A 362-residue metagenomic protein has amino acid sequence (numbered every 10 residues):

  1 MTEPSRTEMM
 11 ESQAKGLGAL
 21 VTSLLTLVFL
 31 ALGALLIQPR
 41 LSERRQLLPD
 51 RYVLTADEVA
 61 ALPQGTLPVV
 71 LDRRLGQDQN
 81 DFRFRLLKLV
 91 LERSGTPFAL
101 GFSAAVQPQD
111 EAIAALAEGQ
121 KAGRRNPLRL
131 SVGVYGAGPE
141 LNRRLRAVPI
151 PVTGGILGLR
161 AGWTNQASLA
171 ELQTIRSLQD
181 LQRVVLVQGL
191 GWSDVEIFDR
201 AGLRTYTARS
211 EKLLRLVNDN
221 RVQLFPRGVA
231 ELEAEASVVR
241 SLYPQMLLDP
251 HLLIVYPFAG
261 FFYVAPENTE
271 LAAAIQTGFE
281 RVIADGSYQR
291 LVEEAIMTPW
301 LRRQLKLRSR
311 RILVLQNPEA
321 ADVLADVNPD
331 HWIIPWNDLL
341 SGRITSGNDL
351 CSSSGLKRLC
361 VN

Functional and structural regions predicted by a protein language model:
M10-L27: N-terminal Sec-pathway targeting helices
T55-L141, I275: Extracytoplasmic small-molecule ligand-binding "clamshell" domains of the periplasmic binding protein/Venus flytrap
P63-D78, T174-G191, Q223-L224: Short loop->beta-strand "edge-of-pocket" segments that line small-molecule binding or catalytic clefts across diverse
L86-G101, T174-D180, G189-E211, A236-Y243: Ligand-binding cleft/hinge of the Venus flytrap
A117, L128-R143, F225-Q245: A ligand-binding cleft/hinge motif common to bilobed small-molecule-binding domains
R146-D194: A conserved helix-loop-strand patch within extracytoplasmic ligand-binding domains of the periplasmic binding
G155-A161, N165, S237-Q276, T298-D322 (+1 more regions): Periplasmic-binding protein-like
A284-N362: An extracytoplasmic/periplasmic, membrane-proximal ligand-sensing/linker region
